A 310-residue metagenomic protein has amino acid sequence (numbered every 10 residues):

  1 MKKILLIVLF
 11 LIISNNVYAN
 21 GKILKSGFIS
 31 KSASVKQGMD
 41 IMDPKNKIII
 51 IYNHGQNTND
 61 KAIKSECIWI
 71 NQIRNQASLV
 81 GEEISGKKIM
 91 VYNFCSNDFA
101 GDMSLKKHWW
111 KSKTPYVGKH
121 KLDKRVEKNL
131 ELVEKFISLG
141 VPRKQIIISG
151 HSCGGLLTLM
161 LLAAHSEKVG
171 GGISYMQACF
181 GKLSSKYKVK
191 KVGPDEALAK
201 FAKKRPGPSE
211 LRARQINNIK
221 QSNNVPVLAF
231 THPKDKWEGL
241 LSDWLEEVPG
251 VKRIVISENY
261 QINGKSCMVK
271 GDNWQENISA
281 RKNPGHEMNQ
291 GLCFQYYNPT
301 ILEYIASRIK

Functional and structural regions predicted by a protein language model:
I4-I13: Sec-dependent N-terminal signal peptides
N20-P44: N-terminal cap/lid segment of alpha/beta-hydrolase-fold proteins
M42-I84: Short, surface-exposed "cap/lid" segments of acyl-processing enzymes
A77-H108: Conserved alpha/beta-hydrolase
K106-L139: Alpha/beta-hydrolase active-site loop
K135, K144-G193: Primarily recognizes the serine-hydrolase "nucleophile elbow" in alpha/beta-hydrolase and SGNH/GDSL folds
C179-N259: The feature captures the conserved acid-bearing segment of alpha/beta-hydrolase catalytic domains
P249-K310: C-terminal catalytic histidine-bearing segment of alpha/beta-hydrolase fold enzymes
